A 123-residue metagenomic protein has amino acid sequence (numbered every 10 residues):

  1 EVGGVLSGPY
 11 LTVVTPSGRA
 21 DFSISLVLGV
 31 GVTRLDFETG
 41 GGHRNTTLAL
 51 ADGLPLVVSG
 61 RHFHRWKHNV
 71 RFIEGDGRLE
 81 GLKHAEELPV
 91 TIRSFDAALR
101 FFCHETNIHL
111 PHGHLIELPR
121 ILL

Functional and structural regions predicted by a protein language model:
E1-R34: Amphipathic, interaction-prone secondary-structure segments
S23-A85: An exposed acidic His-Trp-rich patch
G81-L123: C-terminal charged interaction modules
